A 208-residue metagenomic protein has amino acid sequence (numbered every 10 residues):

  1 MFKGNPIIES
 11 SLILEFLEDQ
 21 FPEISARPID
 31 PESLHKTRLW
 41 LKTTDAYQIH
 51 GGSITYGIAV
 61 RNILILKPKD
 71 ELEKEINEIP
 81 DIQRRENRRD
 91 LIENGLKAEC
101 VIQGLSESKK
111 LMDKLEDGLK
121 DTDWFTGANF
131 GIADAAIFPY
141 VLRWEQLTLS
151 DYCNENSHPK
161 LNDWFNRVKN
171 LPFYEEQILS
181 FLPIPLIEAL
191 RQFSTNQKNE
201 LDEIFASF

Functional and structural regions predicted by a protein language model:
M1-Q83, G95-L96, I102, D121 (+2 more regions): GST-like domain detector, emphasizing the conserved glutathione-binding G-site in the N-terminal thioredoxin-like
I7, T37, D134-A135, L171: Short, thiol/selenol-centered motifs that function as redox-active sites or metal-ligating centers
S10, E18, I137, L186-I187: Short secondary-structure boundary/hinge segments and terminal tails
S11, L41, T148, I178-L179: Short, flexible helix/strand-to-coil boundary loops that buttress conserved ligand/catalytic motifs in alpha/beta
E18, Y140-V141, I178: Active-site-flanking alpha-helical
Q48-N166, N170: GST-like fold's C-terminal all-alpha helical module
S157-F208: Long, positively charged, glycine-interspersed low-complexity recognition regions
